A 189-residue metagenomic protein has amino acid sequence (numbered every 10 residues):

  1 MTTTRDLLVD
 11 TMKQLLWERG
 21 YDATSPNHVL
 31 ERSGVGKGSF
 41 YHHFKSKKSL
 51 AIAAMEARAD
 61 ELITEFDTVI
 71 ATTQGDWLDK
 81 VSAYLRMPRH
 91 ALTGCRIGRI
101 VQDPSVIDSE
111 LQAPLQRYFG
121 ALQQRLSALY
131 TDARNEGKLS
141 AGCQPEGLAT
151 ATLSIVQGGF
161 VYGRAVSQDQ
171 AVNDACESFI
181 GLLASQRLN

Functional and structural regions predicted by a protein language model:
T4-M12, V29, A54-R58, L62 (+1 more regions): Generic hydrophobic, amphipathic alpha-helix propensity
L7, Q14-S49, A53: Helix-turn-helix
E18-R19, T73, E136: Short coil/turn segments at alpha/beta junctions that flank glycine-rich nucleotide-binding fingerprints
A53, T64-G94, P145-T152: Hydrophobic alpha-helical connector segments
D60-T68, G94, S109-E136, G147 (+1 more regions): Amphipathic alpha-helical packing segments from all-alpha helical-bundle domains
D76-H90, G120-D132, I155, V166-N189: C-terminal peripheral helix-coil segments that are non-catalytic and often amphipathic
D79, A91-E110: Amphipathic alpha-helical segments used for helix-helix packing
E110-Q116, G120, N135-G181: Hydrophobic/aromatic-rich alpha-helical bundle segments in the mid-to-C-terminal region
